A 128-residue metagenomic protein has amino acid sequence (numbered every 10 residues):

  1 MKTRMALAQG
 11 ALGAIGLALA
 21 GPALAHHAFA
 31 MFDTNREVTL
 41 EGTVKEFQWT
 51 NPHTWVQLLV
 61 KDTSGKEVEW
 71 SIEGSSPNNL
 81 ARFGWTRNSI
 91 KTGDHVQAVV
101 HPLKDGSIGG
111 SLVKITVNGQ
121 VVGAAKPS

Functional and structural regions predicted by a protein language model:
M1-A11: Bacterial N-terminal signal peptides that target proteins for export
A23-V38: Short boundary/loop segments of OB/S1/cold-shock single-stranded nucleic-acid-binding domains
L40-V44: Conserved hydrophobic positions within beta-strands
T50-K61: Short aromatic-glycine-enriched beta-strand elements
G74-R82: Short, structured beta-strand/loop micro-motifs enriched in basic residues and often containing a Trp
R82-Q97: Short nucleic-acid-contacting surface segments enriched for D/E, G, S/T with interspersed K/R
L103-K126: OB-fold/S1-family single-stranded nucleic acid-binding modules
